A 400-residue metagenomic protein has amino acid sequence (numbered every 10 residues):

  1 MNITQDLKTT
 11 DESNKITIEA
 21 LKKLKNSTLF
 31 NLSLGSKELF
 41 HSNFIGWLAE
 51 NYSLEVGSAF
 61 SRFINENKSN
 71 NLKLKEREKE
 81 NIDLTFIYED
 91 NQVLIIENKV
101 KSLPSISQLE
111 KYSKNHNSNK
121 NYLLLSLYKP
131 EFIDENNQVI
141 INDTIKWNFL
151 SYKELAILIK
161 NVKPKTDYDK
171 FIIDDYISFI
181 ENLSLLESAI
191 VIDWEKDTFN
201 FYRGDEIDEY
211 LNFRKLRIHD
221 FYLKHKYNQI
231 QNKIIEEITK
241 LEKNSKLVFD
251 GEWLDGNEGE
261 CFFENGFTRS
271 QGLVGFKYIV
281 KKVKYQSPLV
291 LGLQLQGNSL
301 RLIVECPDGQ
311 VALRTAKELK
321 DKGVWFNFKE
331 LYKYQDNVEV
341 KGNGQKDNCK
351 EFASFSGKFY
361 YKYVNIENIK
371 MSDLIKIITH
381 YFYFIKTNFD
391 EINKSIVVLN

Functional and structural regions predicted by a protein language model:
M1-K23, L39, A316-S356, N365 (+1 more regions): Nuclease-adjacent, charged terminal/linker segments that flank catalytic cores
N2-F63: A structured, charge-rich N-terminal accessory region that forms the first stable segment of a protein and links
N2-S13, K75-E80, I87-D255: Acidic metal-coordinating catalytic centers involved in nucleic-acid phosphodiester chemistry
E55-N71, E195-N200, N400: Short alpha-helical "patches" and their helix-cap loops
S61-D90, F262-Y285: Active-site metal-binding core of divalent-cation-utilizing nuclease and nuclease-like domains
N81-T85, V93-E97, P288-G292, S299-R301: Short hydrophobic-acidic sequence motifs that mark active-site Asp/Glu residues
L123, Y361-N400: Long, solvent-exposed, polar/charged low-complexity segments
R203-F359: Polyanion-binding interface signature
